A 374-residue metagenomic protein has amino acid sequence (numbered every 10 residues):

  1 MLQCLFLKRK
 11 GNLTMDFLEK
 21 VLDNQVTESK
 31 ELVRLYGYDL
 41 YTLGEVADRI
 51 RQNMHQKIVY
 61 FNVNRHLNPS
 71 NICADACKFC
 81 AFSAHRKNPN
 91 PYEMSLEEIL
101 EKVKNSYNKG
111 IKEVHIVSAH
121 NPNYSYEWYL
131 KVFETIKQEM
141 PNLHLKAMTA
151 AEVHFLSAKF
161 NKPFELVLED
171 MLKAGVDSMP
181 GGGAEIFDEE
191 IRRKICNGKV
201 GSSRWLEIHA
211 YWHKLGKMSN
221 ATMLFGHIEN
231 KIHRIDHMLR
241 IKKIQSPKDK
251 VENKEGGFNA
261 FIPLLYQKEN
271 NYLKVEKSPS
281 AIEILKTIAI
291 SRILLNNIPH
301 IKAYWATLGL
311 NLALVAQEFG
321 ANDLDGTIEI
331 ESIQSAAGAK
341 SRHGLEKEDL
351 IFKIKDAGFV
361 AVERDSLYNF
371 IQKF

Functional and structural regions predicted by a protein language model:
L2-Y41, E101, Y107, L239-K242 (+1 more regions): Auxiliary Fe-S-binding modules of radical SAM enzymes
R9, R86-K243: Conserved Radical SAM active-site core
D23, R49-Q56, F82, N108 (+8 more regions): Generic secondary-structure signature for well-ordered alpha-helical cores
N24, A47, C77, I116 (+5 more regions): Conserved, mostly hydrophobic/aromatic
L32-L35, R65-N68, S118-P122, F225-I228 (+1 more regions): Conserved short loop/turn motifs at secondary-structure junctions
T42-R86, P91-V117, M179: N-terminal pre-triad scaffold of radical SAM enzymes
R51, V59-N64, P69, C73-A74 (+4 more regions): Mobile, glycine- and charge-enriched loop segments and immediately flanking short secondary-structure elements within
V59-R65, V114, L145-T149, M179-G181 (+4 more regions): Hydrophobic faces of well-ordered beta-strands that scaffold small-molecule active sites in alpha/beta enzyme cores
